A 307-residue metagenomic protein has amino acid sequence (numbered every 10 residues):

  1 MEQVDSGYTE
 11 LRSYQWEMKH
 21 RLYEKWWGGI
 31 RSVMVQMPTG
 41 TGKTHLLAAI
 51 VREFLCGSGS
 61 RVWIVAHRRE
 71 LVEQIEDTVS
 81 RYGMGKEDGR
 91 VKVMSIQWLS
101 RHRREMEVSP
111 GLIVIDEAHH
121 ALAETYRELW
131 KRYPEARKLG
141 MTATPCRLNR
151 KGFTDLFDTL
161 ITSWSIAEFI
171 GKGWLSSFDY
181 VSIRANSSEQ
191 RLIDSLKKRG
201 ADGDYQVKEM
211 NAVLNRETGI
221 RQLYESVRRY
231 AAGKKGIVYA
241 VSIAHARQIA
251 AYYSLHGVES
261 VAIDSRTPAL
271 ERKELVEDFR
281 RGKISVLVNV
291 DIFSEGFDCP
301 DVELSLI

Functional and structural regions predicted by a protein language model:
M1-Q36: Conserved pre-motif I regulatory segment
G28-I50, I237-Y239, I263, V288: Walker A/P-loop
T41-V79, T125, N149, I243-A244: Conserved Walker A/P-loop ATP-binding site and its immediately adjacent core in helicase/helicase-like ATPase domains
T44, R61-V72, E209-H256: Conserved strand-helix element at the start of the C-terminal RecA-like helicase core
E73-E87, R101, I237, R247-S254 (+1 more regions): Conserved helicase ATPase core of P-loop NTP-dependent helicases/translocases
V108-I113, S285-V290, E295-I307: A short beta-strand element within the Helicase C-terminal
H119-V181: Post-DEXD/H (motif II) to motif III coupling segment of the RecA-like Helicase ATP-binding lobe
L160-I237: Conserved interdomain linker/interface between the two RecA-like ATPase lobes of SF2 helicase motors
